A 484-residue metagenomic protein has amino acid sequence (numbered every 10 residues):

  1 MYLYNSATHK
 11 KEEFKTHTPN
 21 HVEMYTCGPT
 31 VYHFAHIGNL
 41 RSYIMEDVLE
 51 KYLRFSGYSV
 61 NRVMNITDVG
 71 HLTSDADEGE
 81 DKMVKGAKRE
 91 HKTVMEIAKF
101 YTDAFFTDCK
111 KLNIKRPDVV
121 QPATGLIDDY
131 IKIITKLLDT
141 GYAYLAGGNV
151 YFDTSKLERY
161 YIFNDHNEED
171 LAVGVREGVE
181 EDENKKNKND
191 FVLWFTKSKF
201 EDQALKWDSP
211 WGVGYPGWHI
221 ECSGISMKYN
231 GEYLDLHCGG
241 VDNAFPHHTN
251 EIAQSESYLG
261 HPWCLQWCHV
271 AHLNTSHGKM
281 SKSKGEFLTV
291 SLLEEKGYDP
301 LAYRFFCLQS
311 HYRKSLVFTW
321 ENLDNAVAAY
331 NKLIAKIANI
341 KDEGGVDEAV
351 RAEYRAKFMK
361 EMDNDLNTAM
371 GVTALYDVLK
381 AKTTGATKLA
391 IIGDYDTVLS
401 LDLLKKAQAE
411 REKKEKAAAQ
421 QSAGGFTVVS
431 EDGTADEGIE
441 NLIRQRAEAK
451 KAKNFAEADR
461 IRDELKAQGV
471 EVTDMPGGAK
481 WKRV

Functional and structural regions predicted by a protein language model:
M1-Y32, D47, T107, I127-N339: Alpha-helical recognition segments enriched in aromatics with Gly/Pro capping that present substrate-recognition
T8-K11, H17-N113, G477-W481: N-terminal, positively charged nucleic-acid-binding surface of large information/translation enzymes
R54, L138, K466: Anion (oxyanion) recognition and catalysis
S59-N61, G141-G147, K382, E471-T473: Short, well-structured beta-strand/strand-turn elements
V63-G70, A98-F105, K115-Y130, G148-L157: Short, glycine/charge-rich beta-strand/loop segments that flank catalytic centers and engage negatively charged groups
A87-T93, V119-T124, G212, G240: The substrate-binding groove and active-site-proximal loops of carbohydrate-active enzymes, especially glycoside
K279-S281, F287-V484: Structural preference for alpha-helix termini/caps and helix-kink/transition segments
